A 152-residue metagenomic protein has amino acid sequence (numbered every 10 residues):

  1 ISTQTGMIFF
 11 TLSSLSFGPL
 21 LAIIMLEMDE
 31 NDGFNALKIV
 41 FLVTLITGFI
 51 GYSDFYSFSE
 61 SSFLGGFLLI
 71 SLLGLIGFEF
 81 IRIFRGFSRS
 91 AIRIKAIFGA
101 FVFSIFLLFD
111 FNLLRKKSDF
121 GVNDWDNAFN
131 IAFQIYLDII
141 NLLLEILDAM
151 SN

Functional and structural regions predicted by a protein language model:
I1-N152: A hydrophobic alpha-helical transmembrane-helix feature that marks the membrane cores and membrane-interface segments
